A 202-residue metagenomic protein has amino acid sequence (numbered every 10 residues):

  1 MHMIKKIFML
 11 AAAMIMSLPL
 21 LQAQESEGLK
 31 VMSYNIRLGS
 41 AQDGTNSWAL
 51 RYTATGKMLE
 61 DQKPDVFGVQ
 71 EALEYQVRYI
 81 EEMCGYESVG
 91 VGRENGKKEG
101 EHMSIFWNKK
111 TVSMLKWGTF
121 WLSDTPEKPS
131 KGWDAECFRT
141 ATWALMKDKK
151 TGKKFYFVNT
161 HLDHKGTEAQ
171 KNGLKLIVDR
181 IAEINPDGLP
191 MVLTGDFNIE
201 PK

Functional and structural regions predicted by a protein language model:
M1-E27: Bacterial Sec-dependent N-terminal signal peptides
L21-M83, E94-E101, L174-K175: N-terminal, active-site-proximal structural segment of metallo-dependent hydrolase catalytic domains
L29, D65-V66, F155, P190-V192: Short, Asp-centered acidic motifs that coordinate Mg2+ and/or phosphate in catalytic or ligand-binding sites
I36, T160-L162, G195-F197: Active-site metal-binding loops of divalent metal-dependent hydrolases
D43-S47, K131-G132, T167-K171: Short, solvent-exposed loop/turn segments at secondary-structure boundaries
D61-Q62, D148-G152, I184-G188: Glycine-rich phosphate-binding loop signature in dinucleotide/nucleotide-binding domains
V66-V158: Structured beta-strand-rich core segments of catalytic domains in phosphoester-bond hydrolases
V89, K165-K202: Metal-dependent phosphoesterases centered on the DNase I-like endonuclease/exonuclease/phosphatase
